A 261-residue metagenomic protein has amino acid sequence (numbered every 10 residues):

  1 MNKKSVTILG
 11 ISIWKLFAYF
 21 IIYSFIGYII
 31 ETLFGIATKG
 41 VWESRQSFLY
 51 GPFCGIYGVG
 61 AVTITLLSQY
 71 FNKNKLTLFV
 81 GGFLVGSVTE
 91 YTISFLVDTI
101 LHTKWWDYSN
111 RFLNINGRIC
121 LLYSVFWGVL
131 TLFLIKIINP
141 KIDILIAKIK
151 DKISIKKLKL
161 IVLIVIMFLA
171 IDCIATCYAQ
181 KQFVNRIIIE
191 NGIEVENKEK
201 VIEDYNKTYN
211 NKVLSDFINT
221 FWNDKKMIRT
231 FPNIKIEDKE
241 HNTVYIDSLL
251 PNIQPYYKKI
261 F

Functional and structural regions predicted by a protein language model:
M1-F261: Aromatic-rich, lipid-facing transmembrane alpha helices and their immediate juxtamembrane interface loops in integral
